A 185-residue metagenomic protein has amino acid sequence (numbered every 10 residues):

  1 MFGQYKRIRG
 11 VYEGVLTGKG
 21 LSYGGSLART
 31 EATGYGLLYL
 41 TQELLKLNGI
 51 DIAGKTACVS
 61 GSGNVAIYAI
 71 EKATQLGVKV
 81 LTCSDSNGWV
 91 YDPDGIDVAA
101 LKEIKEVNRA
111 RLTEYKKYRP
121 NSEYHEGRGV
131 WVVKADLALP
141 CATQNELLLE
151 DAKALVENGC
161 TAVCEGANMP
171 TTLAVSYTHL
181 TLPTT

Functional and structural regions predicted by a protein language model:
M1-I52: Glycine/serine-rich phosphate-binding loop and adjoining beta1-alpha1 elements at the start of nucleotide-handling
G10-L16, T82-D85, Y124, L139-P140 (+1 more regions): General beta-strand structural signal in soluble alpha/beta enzymes
A28, L44, N64-V65, N87-G88 (+3 more regions): Short, glycine-/Ser/Thr-/acidic-enriched flexible segments
E31, Y35-G36, T41-E123: Glycine-rich phosphate/diphosphate-binding loop of Rossmann-like nucleotide-binding domains
I50-K55, V133-D136, A154-A162: Short, surface-exposed connector motifs at secondary-structure boundaries
I104-D151: A structured beta-alpha segment of the ubiquitous adenosine-cofactor-binding alpha/beta core
A138, T178-T184: Conserved small/polar residues in nucleotide/adenosyl-binding loops
L147-C160, G166-L180: Rossmann-fold NAD(P)-binding glycine/threonine-rich loop
